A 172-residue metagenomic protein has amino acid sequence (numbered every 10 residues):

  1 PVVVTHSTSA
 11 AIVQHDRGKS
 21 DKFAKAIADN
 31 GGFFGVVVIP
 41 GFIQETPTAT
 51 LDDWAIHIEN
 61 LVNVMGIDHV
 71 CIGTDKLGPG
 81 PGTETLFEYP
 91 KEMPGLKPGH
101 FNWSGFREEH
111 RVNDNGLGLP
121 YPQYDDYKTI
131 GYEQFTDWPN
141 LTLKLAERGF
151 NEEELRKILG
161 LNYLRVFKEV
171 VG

Functional and structural regions predicted by a protein language model:
P1, T5, T50-N63, E88-H100 (+4 more regions): Short, electropositive alpha-helical surface patch
P1-V3, D16-G32, D52-H69: Histidine/acidic residue-rich metal-binding segments in metalloenzymes
H6, F34, L61, D75 (+1 more regions): Conserved, mostly hydrophobic/aromatic
S7-A10, I39-G41, D75-P79: Active-site beta-loop-alpha junctions enriched in small/polar residues
T8-G18, I43-I56: Active-site glycine- and acidic-residue-rich loops that bind and position anionic ligands or nucleotide-like cofactors
A28-L51: A conserved active-site cap/scaffold subdomain adjacent to cofactor or substrate pockets
M65-P90, L96-G131: Short acidic/histidine-rich active-site segments
L119-G172: Mid-to-C-terminal alpha-helical segments outside catalytic/metal-binding sites
